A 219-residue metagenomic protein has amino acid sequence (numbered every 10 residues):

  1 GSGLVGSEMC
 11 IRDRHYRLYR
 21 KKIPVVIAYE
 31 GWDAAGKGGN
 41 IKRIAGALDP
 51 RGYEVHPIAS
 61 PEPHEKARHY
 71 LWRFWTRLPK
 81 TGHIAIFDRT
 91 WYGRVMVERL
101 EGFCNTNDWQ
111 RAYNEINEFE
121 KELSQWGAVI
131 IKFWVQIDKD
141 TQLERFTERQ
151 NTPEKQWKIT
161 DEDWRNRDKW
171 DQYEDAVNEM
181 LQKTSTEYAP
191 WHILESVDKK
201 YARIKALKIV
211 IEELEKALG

Functional and structural regions predicted by a protein language model:
G1-G6: Single conserved hydrophobic/aromatic residue that forms the stacking wall/gate of nucleotide- or nucleobase-binding
M9-C10: Active-site loops and adjacent core secondary-structure elements that bind or stabilize anionic groups
V26-E30, A128-T141, D161-R165, T186-K205: Phosphate-binding beta-loop-alpha motif at adenosine-nucleotide cofactor sites
Y29-I44: Glycine-rich phosphate-binding P-loop
K37, E65-A67, G93-R99, K139-F146 (+1 more regions): Switch/connector loops and helix/strand junctions flanking conserved nucleotide-binding motifs in nucleotide-processing
Y53-I58, P63-Y113: Conserved nucleotide-sensing/catalytic segment adjacent to the nucleotide-binding pocket in NTP-handling enzymes
R99-E115, L123-D175: A glycine- and Lys/Arg-enriched "phosphate-lid" helix/loop adjacent to the NTP-binding pocket of small-molecule kinases
D175-G219: NTP-dependent small-molecule kinase module
